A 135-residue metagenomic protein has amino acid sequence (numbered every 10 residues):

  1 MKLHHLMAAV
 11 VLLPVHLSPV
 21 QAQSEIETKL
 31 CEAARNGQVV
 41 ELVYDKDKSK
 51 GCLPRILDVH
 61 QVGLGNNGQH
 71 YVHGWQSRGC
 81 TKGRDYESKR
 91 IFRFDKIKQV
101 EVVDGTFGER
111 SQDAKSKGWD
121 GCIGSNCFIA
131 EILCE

Functional and structural regions predicted by a protein language model:
M1-M7: Bacterial N-terminal signal peptides that target proteins for export
L6, Q21-Q23: Short secondary-structure boundary segments
V10-S18: Hydrophobic h-region of N-terminal signal peptides that target proteins for export in Gram-negative bacteria
Q23-E135: Core beta-strand-centered patch of the WYL/Sm-like small regulatory domain
